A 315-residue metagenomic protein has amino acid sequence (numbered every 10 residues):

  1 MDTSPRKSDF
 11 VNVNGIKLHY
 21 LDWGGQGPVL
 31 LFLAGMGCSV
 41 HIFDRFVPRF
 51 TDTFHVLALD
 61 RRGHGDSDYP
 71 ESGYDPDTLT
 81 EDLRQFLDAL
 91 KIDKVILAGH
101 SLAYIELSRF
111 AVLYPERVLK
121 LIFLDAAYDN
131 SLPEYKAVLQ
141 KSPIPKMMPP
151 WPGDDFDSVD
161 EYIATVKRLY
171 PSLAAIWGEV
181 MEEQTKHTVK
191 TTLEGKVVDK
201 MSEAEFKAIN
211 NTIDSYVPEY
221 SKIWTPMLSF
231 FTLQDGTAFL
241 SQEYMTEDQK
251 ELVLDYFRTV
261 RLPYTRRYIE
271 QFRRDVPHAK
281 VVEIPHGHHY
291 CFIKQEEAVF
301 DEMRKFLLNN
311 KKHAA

Functional and structural regions predicted by a protein language model:
M1-L30, T51-F54, D93, Y128 (+8 more regions): Alpha/beta-hydrolase fold catalytic core
N14, A58-A98, L102: Active-site loop/oxyanion-hole signature of alpha/beta-hydrolase fold enzymes
I16-D66, F86, M303: Conserved HGGG/HGGXW glycine-rich cap/lid loop of the alpha/beta-hydrolase fold
G37, R61-G65, Y104, Y128 (+1 more regions): Alpha/beta-hydrolase active-site loop signature
H55, I92-A137: Conserved hydrolase catalytic core segment
S131-T225, L233-G236: Helix-rich cap/lid subdomain of alpha/beta-hydrolase
V189-D275, K280-E283: Conserved serine/cysteine hydrolase catalytic core
G287-Q295: Catalytic histidine-centered segment of alpha/beta-hydrolase-like enzymes
